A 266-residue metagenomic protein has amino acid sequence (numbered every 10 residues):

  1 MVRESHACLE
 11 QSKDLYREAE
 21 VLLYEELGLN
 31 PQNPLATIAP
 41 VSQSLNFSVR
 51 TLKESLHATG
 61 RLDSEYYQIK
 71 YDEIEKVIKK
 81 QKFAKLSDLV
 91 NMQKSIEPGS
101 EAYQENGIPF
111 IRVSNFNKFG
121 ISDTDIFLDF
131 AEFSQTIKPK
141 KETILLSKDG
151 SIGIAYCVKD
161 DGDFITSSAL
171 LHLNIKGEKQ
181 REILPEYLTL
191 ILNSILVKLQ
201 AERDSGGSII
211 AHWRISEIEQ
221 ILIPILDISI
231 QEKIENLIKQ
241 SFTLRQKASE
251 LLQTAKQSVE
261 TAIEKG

Functional and structural regions predicted by a protein language model:
V2-I96, I228-G266: Non-catalytic DNA-recognition/assembly elements of restriction-modification systems
L35-I38, Y67, P98-G107, R203-S205: Short coil/turn segments at secondary-structure boundaries
F83-G99, S114-K141: Sequence-specific dsDNA recognition surfaces
I108-P109, T143-L145: Beta-sheet entry/capping signal
S134-I137, I144-I191: A short beta-sheet element
F164-L173, G206-I230: A short glycine-rich beta-alpha junction/loop motif
P185-R203: Glycine- and charge-enriched low-complexity intrinsically disordered segments
